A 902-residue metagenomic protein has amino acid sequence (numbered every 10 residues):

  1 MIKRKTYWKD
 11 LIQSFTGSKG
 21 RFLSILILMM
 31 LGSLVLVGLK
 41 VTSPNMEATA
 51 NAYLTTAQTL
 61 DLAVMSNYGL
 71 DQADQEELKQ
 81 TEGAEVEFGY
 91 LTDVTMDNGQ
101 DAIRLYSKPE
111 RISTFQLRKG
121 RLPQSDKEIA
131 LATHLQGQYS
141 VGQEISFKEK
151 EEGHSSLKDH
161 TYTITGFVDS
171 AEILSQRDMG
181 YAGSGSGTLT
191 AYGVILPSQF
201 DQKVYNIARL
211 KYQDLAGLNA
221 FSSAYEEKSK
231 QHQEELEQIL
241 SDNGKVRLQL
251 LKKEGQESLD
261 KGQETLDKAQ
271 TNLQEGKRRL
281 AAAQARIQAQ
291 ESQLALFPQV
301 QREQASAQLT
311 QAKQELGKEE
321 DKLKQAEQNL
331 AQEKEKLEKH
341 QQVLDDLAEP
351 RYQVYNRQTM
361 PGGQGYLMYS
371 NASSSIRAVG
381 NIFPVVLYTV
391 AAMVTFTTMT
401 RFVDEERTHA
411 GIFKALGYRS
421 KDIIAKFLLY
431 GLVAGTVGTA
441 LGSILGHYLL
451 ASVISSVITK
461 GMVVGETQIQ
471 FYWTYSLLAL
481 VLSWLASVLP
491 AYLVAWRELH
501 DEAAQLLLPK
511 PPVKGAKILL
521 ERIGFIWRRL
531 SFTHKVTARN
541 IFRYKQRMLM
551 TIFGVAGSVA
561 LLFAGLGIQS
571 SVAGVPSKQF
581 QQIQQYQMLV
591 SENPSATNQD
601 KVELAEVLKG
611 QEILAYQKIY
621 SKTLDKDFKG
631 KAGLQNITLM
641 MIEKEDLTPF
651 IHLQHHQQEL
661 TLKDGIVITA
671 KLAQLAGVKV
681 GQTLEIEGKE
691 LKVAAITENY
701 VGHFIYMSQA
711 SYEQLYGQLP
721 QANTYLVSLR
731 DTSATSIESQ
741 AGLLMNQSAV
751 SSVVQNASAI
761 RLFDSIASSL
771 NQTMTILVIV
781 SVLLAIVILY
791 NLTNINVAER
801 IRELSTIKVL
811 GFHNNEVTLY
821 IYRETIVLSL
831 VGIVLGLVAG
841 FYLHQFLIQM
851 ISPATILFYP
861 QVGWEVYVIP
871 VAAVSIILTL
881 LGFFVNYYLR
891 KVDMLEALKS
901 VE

Functional and structural regions predicted by a protein language model:
M1-L34, E47-A48, L428, A516-G557 (+4 more regions): N-terminal Sec/SRP start-transfer signal
I2-T389, V575, Q579-M588, E690 (+1 more regions): Membrane transport/envelope proteins' first extracytoplasmic loop
K3-K5, L499-I518, Y887-E902: Short cytosolic juxtamembrane segments of multi-pass membrane proteins
D10, T16-S18, M393-L432, N771 (+1 more regions): Interfacial "coupling" helices/loops that link adjacent transmembrane helices in transporter permeases
G17-N45, D61, L432, A440 (+3 more regions): Short, strongly hydrophobic transmembrane alpha-helices
F396-G411, L432-V464, W473-H500, R802 (+2 more regions): Small-residue-rich transmembrane alpha-helices
F532-D664, A670-K671, V680: Juxtamembrane segments of multi-pass membrane proteins
N723-S728, S739-L743, Q747-Q849, P853-F884 (+1 more regions): C-terminal transmembrane helical bundles of large multi-pass transporters and their helix-start/helix-kink determinants
